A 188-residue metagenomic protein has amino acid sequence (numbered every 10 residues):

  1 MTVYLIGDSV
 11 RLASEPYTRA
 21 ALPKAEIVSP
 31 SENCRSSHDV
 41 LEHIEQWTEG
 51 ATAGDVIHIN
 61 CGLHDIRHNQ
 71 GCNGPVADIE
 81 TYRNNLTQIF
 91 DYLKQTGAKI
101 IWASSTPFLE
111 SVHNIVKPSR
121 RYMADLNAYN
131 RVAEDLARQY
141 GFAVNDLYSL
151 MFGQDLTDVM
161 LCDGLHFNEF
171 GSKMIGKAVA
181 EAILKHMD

Functional and structural regions predicted by a protein language model:
M1-P16, S36, I66: Catalytic nucleophile-elbow at a beta strand-turn-alpha helix junction centered on a G-D-S/GDSL motif, marking
L22-E26, L41-D188: Alpha-helical cap/lid subdomain in secreted, periplasmic, or secretory-pathway luminal O-acyl-processing enzymes
S29-S36: Short beta->alpha junction loops
